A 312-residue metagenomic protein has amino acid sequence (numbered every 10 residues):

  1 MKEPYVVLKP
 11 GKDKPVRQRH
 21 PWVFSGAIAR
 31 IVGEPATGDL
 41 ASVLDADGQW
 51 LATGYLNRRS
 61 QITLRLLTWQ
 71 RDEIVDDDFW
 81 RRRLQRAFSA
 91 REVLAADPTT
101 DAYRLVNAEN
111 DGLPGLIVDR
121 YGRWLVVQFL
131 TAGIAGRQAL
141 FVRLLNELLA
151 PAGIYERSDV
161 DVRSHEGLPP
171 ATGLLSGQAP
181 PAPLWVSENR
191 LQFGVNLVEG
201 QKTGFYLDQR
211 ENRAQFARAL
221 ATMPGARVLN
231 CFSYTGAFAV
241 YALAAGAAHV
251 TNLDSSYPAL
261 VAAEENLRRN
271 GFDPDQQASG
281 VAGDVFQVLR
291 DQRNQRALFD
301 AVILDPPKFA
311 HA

Functional and structural regions predicted by a protein language model:
M1-G122: Non-catalytic accessory regions of SAM-dependent methyltransferases
K2-T53, T131, S176, L184 (+7 more regions): S-adenosylmethionine
D76-R83, G133-F141: Short amphipathic alpha-helical segments
D78-R82, R86-T99, A150-G167, R218-L243: A short, charged
A87, L144-L148, N266: Conserved short hydrophobic interaction patches
V106-D119, A135-Y206, A214: Non-catalytic substrate-recognition/targeting regions of SAM-dependent transferases
W124-F129: Carbohydrate-binding surface patches
Q178-A312: Rossmann-like S-adenosyl-L-methionine
